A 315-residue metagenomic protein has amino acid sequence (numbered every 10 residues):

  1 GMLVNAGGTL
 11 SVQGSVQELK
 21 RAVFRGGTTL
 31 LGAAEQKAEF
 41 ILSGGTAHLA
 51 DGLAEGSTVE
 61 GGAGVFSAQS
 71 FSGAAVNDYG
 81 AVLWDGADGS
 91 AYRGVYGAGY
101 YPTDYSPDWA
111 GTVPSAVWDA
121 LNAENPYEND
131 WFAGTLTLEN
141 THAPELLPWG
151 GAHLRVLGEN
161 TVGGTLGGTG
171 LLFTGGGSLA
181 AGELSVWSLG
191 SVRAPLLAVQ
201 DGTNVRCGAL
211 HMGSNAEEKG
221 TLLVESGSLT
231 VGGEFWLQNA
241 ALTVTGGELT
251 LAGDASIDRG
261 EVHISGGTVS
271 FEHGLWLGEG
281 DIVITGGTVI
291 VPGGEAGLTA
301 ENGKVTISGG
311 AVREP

Functional and structural regions predicted by a protein language model:
G1-S115, D119-P315: Extracellular beta-strand-rich, repetitive "passenger/adhesive" scaffolds that bind or process carbohydrates
